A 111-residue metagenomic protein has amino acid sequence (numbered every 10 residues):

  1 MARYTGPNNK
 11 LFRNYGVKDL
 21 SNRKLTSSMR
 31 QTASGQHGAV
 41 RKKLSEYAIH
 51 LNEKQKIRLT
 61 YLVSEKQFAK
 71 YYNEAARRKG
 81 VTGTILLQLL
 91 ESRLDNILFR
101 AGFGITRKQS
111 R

Functional and structural regions predicted by a protein language model:
M1-A101: Ferredoxin-like alpha/beta domains used as RNA- or RNAP-binding modules
R100-R111: Mid-length scaffold segments of soluble, non-membrane domains
